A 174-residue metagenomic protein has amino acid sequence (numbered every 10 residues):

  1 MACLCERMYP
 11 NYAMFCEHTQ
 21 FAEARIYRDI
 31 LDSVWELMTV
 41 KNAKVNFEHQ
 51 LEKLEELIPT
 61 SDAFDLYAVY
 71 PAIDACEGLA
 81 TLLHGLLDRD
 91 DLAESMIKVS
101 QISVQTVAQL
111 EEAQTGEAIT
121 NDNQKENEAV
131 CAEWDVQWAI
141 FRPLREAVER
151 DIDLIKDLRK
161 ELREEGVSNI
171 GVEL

Functional and structural regions predicted by a protein language model:
M1-C131: Structured binding/interaction patches within domain cores
S103-L174: C-terminal auxiliary extensions adjacent to catalytic cores
